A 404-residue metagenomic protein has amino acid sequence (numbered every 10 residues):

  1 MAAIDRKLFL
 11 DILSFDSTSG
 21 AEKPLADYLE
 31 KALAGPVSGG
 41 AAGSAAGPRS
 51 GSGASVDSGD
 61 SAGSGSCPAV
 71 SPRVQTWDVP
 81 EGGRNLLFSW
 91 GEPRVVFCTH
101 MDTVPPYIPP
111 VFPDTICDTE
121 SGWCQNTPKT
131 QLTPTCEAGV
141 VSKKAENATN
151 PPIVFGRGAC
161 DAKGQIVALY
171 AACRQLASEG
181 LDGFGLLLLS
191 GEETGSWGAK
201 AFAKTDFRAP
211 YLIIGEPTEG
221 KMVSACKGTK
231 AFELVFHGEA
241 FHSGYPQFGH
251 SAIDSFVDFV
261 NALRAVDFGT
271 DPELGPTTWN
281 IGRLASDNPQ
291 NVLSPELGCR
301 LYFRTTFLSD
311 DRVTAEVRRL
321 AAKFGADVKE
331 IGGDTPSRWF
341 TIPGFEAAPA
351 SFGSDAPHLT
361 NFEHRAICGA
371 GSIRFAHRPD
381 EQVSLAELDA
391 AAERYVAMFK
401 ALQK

Functional and structural regions predicted by a protein language model:
M1-F155, I367: Acidic/His- and Gly-rich active-site-bordering loop/insert found across diverse amide/peptide-bond hydrolases
A2-I4, A34-G35, S89-V95, Q175-G183 (+4 more regions): Short glycine/proline-enriched coil/turn segments at helix->beta-strand junctions
F9, S14-P24, G47-S52, S61 (+4 more regions): Metal-dependent amide/peptide-bond hydrolase catalytic core, centered on the "pita-bread" metallohydrolase fold
W77-D78, R157-A162, P349-S351: Active-site nucleophile and cofactor-binding loops and adjacent substrate-binding regions of central metabolic enzymes
E81-G83, S196, F352-G353: Structural motif corresponding to alpha-helix initiation and N-cap regions
V96, V154, P210-I214, E233 (+1 more regions): Short glycine-aspartate micro-motif
C124, G139-V141, N150, A162-A231 (+1 more regions): Acidic/histidine-rich catalytic neighborhood of metal-dependent amide-processing enzymes
P152-V167, E192-E193, H250-I253, Q382-D389: Short, conserved micro-motifs enriched in small and acidic residues
